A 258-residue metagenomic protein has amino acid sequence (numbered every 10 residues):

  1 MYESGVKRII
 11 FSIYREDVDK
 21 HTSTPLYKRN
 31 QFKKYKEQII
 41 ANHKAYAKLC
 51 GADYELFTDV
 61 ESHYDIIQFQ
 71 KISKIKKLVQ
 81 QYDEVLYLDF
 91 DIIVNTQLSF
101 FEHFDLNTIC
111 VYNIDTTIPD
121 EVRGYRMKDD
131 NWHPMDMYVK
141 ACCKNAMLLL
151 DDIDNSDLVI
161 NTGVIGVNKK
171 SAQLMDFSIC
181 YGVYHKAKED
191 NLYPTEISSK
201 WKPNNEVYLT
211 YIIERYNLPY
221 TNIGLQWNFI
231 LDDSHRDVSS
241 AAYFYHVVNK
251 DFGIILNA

Functional and structural regions predicted by a protein language model:
M1-Y82, V248-F252: N-terminal anchoring/stem segment of glycosyltransferases
I10-S12, E55-F57, L86-D89, C110-Y112 (+2 more regions): A structural signal for short, well-ordered beta-strand segments and their strand-loop junctions that often border
R15-V18, E61-S62, I92-I93, T116-I118 (+3 more regions): Short, solvent-exposed loop/turn segments at secondary-structure junctions
T22, T96-S99, D176: Short glycine-/acidic-enriched loop or helix-start segments at secondary-structure transitions that form or flank
S62-L88, V94-E102, I109-Y112, I160 (+3 more regions): A conserved donor-nucleotide-binding helix/loop in the catalytic core of Leloir-type glycosyltransferases
F69-I72, W132-D151: Short acidic (Asp/Glu) patches
V94-C142: Conserved donor-nucleotide/metal-binding helix-loop-beta segment in metal-dependent transferases, i.e., the alpha-helix
A146-L256: Catalytic core and acceptor-binding pocket of nucleotide-sugar-dependent glycosyltransferases
